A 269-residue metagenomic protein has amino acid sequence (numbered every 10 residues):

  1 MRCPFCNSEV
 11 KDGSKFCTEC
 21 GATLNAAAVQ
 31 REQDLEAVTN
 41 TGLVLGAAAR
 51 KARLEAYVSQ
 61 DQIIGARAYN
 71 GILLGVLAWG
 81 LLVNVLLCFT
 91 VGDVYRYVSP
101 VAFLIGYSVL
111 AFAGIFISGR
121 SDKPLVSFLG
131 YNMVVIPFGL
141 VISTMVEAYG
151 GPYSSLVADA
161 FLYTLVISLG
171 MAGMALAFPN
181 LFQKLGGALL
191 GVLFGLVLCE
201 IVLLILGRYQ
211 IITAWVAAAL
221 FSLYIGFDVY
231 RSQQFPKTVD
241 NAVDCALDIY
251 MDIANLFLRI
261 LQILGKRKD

Functional and structural regions predicted by a protein language model:
R2-D269: A hydrophobic alpha-helical transmembrane-helix feature that marks the membrane cores and membrane-interface segments
